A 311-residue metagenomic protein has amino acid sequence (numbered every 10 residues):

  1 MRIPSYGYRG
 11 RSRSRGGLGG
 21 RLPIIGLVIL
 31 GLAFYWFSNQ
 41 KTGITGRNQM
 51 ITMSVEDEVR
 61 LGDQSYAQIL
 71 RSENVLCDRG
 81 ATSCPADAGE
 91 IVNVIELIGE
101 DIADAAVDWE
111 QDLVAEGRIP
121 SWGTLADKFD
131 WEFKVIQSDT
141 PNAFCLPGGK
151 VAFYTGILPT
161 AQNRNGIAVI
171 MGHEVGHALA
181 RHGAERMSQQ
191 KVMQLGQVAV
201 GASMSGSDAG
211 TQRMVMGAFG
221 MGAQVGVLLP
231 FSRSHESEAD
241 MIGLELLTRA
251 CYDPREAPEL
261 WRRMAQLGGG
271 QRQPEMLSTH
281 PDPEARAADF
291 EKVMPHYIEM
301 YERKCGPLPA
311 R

Functional and structural regions predicted by a protein language model:
R2-S14, F34-M171, V175-K191, M204 (+3 more regions): Peri-catalytic and regulatory segments of divalent metal-dependent proteins
S14-L22: Membrane interfacial helix-start segments of signal peptides and signal-anchor transmembrane helices
R21-W36: Hydrophobic membrane-insertion alpha-helices, especially the h-region of bacterial N-terminal signal peptides
E56, S207-E256, P274: Metalloprotease/metallohydrolase-associated module, dominated by Zn2+-dependent proteases
C77, G183-G217, P258-W261: Post-HEXXH active-site segment of zinc metalloproteases
N165, R233, M294: Short, small/polar residue-rich loop motifs at catalytic or cofactor-binding pockets
I170-M171, G196, F219-G226, L260-M264: Short alpha-helical scaffolding segments that buttress acidic/His motifs in well-ordered protein cores
D240, E245, D253-R311: Extracytoplasmic and endomembrane cell-envelope/extracellular-matrix remodeling and assembly machinery
